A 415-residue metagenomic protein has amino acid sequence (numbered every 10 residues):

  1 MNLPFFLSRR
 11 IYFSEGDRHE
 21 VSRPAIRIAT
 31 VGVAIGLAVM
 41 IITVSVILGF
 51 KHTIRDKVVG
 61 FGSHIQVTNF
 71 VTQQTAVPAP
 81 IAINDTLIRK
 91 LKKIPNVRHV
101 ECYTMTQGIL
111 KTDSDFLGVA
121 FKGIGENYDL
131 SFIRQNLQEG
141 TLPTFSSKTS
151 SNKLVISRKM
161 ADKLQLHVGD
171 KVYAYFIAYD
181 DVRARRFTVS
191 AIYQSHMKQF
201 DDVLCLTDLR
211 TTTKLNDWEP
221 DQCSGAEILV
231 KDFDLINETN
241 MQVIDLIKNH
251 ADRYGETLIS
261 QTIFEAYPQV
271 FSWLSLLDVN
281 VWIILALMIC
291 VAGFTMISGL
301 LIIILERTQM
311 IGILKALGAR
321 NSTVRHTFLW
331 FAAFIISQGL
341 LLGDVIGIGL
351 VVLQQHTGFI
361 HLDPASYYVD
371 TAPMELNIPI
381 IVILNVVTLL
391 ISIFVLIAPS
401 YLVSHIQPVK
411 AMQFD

Functional and structural regions predicted by a protein language model:
M1-L37, D415: N-terminal Sec/SRP start-transfer signal
G16-R27, L235, T239-Q242, L246-G293 (+1 more regions): Peri-transmembrane interface segments
V21-L48, S275-M310, A333-L342, L390-F394: Hydrophobic alpha-helical transmembrane segments of multi-pass inner-membrane transport and secretion
K51-D85: Membrane-interface junction motifs in transport/secretion proteins
I81, D85-D221: A structural signal for hydrophobic secondary-structure junctions, strongest on transmembrane helix-loop-helix units
L301-I303, M310-Q354: Transmembrane alpha-helical interface segments in multi-pass membrane proteins
Q338-L384, I397-H405: Short helix-loop junctions at transmembrane helix boundaries
Y401-D415: Short cytosolic juxtamembrane segments of multi-pass membrane proteins
